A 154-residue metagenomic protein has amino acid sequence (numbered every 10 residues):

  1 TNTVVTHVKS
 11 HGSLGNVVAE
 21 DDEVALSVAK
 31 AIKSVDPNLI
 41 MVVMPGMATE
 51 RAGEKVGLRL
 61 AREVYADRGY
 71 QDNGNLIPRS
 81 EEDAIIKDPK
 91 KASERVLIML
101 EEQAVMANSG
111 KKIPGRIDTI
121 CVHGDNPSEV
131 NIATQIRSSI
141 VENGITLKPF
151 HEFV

Functional and structural regions predicted by a protein language model:
T1-T6, Q103-R116, G144-F153: Flexible, glycine/charged-enriched surface loops at secondary-structure junctions
V5, L39-M41, L60, L147: Hydrophobic beta-strand scaffold residues
V8, V122: Conserved, mostly hydrophobic/aromatic
L14-V18, D67-G69, S128: Short, small-residue-enriched loops and turns at beta-alpha junctions that line or gate enzyme active sites
V17-E20, D36-P45: Catalytic beta/alpha-barrel core
D21-S27: Charged helix-capping and loop-helix junction motifs
L39, N131-V154: C-terminal domain-boundary segment and adjacent tail
G46-A104, I113: Active-site rim beta-loop-alpha module in soluble metabolic enzymes
